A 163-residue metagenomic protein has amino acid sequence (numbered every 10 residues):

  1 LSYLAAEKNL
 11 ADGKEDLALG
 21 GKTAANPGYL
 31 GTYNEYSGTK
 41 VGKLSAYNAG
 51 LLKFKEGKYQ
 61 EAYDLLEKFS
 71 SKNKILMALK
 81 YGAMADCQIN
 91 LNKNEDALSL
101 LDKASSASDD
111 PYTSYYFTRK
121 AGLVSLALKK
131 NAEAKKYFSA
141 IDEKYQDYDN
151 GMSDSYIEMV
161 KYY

Functional and structural regions predicted by a protein language model:
L1-Y163: Acidic, polar-rich low-complexity tracts and alpha-helical solenoid repeat scaffolds
